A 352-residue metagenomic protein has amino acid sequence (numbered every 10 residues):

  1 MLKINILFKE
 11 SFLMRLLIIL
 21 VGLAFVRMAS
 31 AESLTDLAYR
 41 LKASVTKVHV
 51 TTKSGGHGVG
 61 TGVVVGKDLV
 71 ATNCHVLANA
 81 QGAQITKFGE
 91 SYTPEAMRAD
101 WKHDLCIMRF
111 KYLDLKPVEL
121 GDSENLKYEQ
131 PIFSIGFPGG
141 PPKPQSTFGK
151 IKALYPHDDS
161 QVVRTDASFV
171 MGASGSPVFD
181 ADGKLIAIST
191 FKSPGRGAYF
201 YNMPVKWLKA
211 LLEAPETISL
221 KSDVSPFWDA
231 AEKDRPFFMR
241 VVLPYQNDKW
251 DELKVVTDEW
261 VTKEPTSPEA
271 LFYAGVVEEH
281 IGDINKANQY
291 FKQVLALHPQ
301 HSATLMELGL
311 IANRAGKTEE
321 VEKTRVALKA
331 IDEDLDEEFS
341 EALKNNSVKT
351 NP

Functional and structural regions predicted by a protein language model:
A29-V63, V70, G82, P265: N-terminal activation segment of mature serine protease catalytic domains
E32-L37, V76, K116-V162, F169-A173 (+3 more regions): Flexible, gly/ser-rich surface segments that form the specificity/activation loops bordering the active-site cleft
S33-A38, G139, I188-E252: C-terminal cap/linker of serine protease catalytic domains
G55-H57, G66-P144, D159-V162, L220 (+3 more regions): Conserved active-site neighborhood of the chymotrypsin/trypsin-like protease fold
V63, S168-S189: Catalytic nucleophile loop of clan PA
Y273, E307, E341-A342: Canonical tetratricopeptide repeat
